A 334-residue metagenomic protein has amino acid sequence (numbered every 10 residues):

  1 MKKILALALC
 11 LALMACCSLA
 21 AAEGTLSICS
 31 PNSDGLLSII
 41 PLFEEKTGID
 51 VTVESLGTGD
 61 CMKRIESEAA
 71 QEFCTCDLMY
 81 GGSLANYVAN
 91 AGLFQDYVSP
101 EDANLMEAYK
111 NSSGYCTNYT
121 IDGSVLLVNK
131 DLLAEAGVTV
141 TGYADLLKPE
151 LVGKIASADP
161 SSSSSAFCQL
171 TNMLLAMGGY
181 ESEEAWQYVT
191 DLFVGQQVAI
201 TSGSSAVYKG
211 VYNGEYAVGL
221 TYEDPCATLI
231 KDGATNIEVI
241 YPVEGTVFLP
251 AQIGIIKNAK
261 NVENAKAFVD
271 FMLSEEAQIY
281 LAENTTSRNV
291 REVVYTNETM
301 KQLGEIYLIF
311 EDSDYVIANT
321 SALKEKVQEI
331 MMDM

Functional and structural regions predicted by a protein language model:
A21-S27, P41-T47, K148-E150: Immediate post-signal peptide segment of exported/extracytoplasmic ligand-binding proteins
S27-L37, G59-D60, E66, C74-Y212: Extracytoplasmic ligand-binding site segments that recognize negatively charged/polar headgroups
C29-T52, L126, L229: Short, polar/charged alpha-helical segment
E72-Y80, I200, A217-Y222, E238: Paired acidic/hydrophobic, glycine-rich loop segments that form the ligand-binding mouth/hinge of periplasmic-binding
A85-N90, Y212, A217-N236, T285: A ligand-binding cleft/hinge motif common to bilobed small-molecule-binding domains
A103, Y188-V194, I200-T201, G233-K257: Periplasmic-binding protein-like
T246, A251, I256-E311: Mature extracytoplasmic/periplasmic domains
E298-M334: Extracellular/periplasmic bilobal clamshell ligand-binding domains
